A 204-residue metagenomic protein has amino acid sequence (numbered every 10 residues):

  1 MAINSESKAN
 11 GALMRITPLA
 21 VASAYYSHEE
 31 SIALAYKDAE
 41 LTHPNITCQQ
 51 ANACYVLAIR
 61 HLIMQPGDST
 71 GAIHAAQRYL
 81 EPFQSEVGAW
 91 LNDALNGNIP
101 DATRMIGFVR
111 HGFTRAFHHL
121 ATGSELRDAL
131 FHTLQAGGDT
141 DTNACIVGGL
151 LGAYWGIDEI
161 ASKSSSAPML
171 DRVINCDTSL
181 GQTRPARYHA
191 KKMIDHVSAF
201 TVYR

Functional and structural regions predicted by a protein language model:
M1-G123, A129-A136, L150, Y154: Amphipathic alpha-helical interface segments
D141: Conserved catalytic/binding loops enriched for acidic/polar residues
I146: Short phosphate-coordinating micro-motif centered on Lys-Gly-acidic
I157-R204: Conserved glycine-rich phosphate/nucleotide-binding loop and adjacent Mg2+-coordinating catalytic segment
